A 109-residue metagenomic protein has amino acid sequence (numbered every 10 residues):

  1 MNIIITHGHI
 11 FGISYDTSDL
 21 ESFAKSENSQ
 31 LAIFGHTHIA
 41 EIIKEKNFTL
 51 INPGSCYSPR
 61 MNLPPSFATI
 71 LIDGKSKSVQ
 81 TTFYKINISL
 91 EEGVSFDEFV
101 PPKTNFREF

Functional and structural regions predicted by a protein language model:
M1-I33, T37-C56, L71-G74: Conserved catalytic scaffold of divalent metal-dependent phosphoesterases
E27, I51-F109: Binuclear metal-dependent phosphoesterase catalytic core
